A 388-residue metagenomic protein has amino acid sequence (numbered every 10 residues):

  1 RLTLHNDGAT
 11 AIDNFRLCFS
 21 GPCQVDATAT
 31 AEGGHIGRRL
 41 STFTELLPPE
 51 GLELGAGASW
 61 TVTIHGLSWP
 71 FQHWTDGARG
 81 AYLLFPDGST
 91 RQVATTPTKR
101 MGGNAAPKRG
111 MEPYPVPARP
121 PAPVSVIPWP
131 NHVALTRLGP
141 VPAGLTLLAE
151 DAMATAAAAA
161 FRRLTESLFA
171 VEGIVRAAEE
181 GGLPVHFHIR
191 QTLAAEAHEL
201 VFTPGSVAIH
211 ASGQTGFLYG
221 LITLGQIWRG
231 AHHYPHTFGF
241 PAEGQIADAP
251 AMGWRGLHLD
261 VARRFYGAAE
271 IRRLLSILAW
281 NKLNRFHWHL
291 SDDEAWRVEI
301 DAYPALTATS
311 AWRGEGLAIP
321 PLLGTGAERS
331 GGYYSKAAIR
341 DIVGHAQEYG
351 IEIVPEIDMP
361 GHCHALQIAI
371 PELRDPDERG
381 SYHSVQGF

Functional and structural regions predicted by a protein language model:
R1, N14, S59-T61, S206: Intrinsic-disorder/low-complexity, polar/charged segments enriched in Ser/Thr/Lys/Arg/Asp/Glu/Gln
R1-A9, G21: Asparagine-centered strand-capping/turn motif at beta-strand->loop junctions
A11, S20-G33: Short aromatic-acidic-glycine turn motif
T30-F71: Intrinsically disordered, low-complexity Pro/Gly/Ser/Thr-rich segments with frequent PxxP/GP/PP motifs and embedded
T75-T215, Y219-P250: Acidic, contiguous N-terminal accessory segments
E199-G387: Feature activates predominantly on carbohydrate-active enzymes
